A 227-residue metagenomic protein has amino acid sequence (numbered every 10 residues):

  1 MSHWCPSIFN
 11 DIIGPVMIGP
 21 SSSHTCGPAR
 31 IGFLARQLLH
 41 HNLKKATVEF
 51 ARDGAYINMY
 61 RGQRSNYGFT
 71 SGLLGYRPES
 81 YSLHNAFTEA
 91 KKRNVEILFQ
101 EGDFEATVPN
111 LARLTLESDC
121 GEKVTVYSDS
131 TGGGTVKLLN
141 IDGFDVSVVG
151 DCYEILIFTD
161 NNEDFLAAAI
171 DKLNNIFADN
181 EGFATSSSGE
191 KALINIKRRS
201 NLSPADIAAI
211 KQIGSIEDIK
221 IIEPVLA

Functional and structural regions predicted by a protein language model:
M1-F9, H40-K45: Acidic-glycine-rich active-site phosphate/pyrophosphate-binding loop
G14-L34: Conserved phosphate/anionic-ligand binding catalytic regions in large, soluble enzymes, centered on
L34-N42, G72, Y76-R77, R93 (+5 more regions): Change "in soluble alpha/beta enzymes" to "in soluble alpha/beta proteins
T47-K92: A structural-propensity feature for long, helix-poor, extended segments
G68, F99, Y127-A227: A conserved regulatory-domain signal marking ACT and ACT-like small-molecule sensing domains and adjacent regulatory
L74-C120: Contiguous domain-boundary segments centered on the initiation and propagation of an alpha-helix
V108, A112-N140: Mixed-charge interfacial surface used for oligomerization/domain docking and macromolecular partner engagement
